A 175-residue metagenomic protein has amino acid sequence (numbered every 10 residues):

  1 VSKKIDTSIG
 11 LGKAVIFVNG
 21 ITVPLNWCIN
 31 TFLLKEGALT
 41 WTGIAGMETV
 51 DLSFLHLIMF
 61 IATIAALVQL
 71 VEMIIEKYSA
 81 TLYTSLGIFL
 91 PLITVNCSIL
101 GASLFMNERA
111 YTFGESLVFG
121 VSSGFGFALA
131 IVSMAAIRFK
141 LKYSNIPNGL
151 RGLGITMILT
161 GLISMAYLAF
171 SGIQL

Functional and structural regions predicted by a protein language model:
V1-S2, M73-Y78, F89-L90, C97-A110: Generic transmembrane alpha-helix signature in multi-pass membrane proteins, especially transporters/channels
V1-T7, V68-L82, M134-N145: C-terminal ends of transmembrane helices
D6-V18, L55-F60, L82-I93, G149-I155: Cytoplasmic-side transmembrane-helix entry/capping segments in multi-pass membrane proteins
V15, I21, I61-L70, V95-A102 (+2 more regions): Hydrophobic core segments of alpha-helical transmembrane domains in multi-pass membrane transport and ion-translocation
T22, N26, N30, L34 (+3 more regions): Alpha-helical transmembrane segments and their lipid-water interface positions in multi-pass membrane proteins
T31-L86: Ordered, amphipathic secondary-structure segments that act as subunit-interaction surfaces in large macromolecular
A110-G126: Short alpha-helical packing/oligomerization segments
F139-M157: Interfacial loop-to-transmembrane junctions
